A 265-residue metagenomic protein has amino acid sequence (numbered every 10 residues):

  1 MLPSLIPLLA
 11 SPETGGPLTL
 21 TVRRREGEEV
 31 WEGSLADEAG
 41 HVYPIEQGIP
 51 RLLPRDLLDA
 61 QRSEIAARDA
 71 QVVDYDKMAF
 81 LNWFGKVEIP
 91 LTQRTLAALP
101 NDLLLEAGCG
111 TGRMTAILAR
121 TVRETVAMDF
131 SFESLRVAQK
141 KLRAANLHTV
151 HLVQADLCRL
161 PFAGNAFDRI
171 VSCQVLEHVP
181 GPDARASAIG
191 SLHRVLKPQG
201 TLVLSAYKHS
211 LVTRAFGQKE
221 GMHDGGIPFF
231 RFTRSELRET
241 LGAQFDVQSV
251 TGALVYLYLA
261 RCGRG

Functional and structural regions predicted by a protein language model:
M1-R62: N-terminal auxiliary segments of SAM/dcSAM-dependent transferases
Q47, L53-L99: Conserved class I S-adenosyl-L-methionine
L105-A107, T111-R159: Class I SAM-dependent methyltransferase SAM/SAH-binding core
V171: A conserved beta-strand element that flanks and buttresses the S-adenosyl-L-methionine
Q174-H178: Short catalytic micro-motifs in class I SAM-dependent methyltransferases
V179, K219-S235: Acceptor-substrate binding/catalytic loop of class I
A186-P198: A short glycine-rich, Lys/Arg-flanked "PGG" loop and its adjoining helix->strand segment in the class I
Q199-A206: Conserved beta-strand signature within the Rossmann-like core of class I S-adenosyl-L-methionine
